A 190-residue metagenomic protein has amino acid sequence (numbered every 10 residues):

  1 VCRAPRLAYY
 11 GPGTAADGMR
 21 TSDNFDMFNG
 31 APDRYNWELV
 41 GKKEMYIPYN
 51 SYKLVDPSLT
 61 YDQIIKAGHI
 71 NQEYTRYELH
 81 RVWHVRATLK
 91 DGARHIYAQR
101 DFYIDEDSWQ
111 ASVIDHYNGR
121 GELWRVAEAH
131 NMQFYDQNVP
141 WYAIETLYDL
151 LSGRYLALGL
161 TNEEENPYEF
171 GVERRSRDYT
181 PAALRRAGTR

Functional and structural regions predicted by a protein language model:
V1-P32, I70, Y74, E78-V172: Gly/Pro-enriched, hydrophobic low-complexity segments that function as extracytoplasmic propeptides/linkers
Y35-A98, P181-R190: Mature hydrolase/peptidase catalytic cores and their serpin-fold inhibitory cores, especially in secreted
E164-R190: Compact functional segments
